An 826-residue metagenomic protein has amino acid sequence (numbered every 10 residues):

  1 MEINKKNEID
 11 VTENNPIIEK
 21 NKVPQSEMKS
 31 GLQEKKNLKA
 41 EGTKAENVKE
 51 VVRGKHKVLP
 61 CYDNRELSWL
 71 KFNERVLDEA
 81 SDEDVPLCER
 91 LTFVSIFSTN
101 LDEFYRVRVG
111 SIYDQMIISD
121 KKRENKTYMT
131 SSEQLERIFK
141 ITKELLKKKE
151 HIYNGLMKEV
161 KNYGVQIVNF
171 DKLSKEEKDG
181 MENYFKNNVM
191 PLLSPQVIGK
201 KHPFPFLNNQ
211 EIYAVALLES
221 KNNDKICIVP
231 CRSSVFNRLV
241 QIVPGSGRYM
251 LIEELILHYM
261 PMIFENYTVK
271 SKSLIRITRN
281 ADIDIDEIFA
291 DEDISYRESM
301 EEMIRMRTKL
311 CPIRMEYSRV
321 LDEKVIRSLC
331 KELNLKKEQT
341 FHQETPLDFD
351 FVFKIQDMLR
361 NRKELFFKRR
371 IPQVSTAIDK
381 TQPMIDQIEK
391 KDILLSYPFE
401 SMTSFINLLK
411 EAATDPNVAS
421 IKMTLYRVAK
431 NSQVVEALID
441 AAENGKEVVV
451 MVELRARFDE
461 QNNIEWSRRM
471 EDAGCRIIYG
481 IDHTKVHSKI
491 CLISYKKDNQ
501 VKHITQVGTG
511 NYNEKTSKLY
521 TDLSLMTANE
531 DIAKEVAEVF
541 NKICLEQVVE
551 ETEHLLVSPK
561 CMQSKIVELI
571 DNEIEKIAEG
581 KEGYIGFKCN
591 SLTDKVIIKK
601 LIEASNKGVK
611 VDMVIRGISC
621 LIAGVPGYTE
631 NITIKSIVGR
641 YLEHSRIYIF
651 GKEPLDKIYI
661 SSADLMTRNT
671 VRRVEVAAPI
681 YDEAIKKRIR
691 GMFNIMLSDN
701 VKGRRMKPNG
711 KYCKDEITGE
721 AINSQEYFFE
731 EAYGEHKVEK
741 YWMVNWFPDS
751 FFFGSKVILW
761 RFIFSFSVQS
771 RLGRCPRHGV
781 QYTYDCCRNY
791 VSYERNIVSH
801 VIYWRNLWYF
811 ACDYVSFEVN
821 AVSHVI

Functional and structural regions predicted by a protein language model:
E2-I585, E603, K607, G617-V744: N-terminal localization/anchoring segments of enzymes in phospholipid and broader phosphate metabolism
T12, A40-A45, S765-S767, T783 (+2 more regions): Ala/Thr-enriched low-complexity intrinsically disordered regions
P16, F751, F764-F766, S770 (+5 more regions): Short linear/disordered segments characteristic of secreted peptide precursors and small low-complexity proteins
M743-V744, F752-P776, E818: Short, strongly patterned local motifs
C775, C786-C787, C812: Cysteine-centered motifs
